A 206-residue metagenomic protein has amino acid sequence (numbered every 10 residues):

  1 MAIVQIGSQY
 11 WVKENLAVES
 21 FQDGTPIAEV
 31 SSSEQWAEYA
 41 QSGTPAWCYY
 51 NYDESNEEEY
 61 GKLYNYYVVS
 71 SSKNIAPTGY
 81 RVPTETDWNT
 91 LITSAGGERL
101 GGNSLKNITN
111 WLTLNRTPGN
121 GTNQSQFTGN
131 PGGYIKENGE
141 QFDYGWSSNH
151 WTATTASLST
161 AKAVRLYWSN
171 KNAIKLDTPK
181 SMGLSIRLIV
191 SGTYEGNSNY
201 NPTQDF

Functional and structural regions predicted by a protein language model:
M1-F206: Conserved positions within compact, well-structured domain cores
